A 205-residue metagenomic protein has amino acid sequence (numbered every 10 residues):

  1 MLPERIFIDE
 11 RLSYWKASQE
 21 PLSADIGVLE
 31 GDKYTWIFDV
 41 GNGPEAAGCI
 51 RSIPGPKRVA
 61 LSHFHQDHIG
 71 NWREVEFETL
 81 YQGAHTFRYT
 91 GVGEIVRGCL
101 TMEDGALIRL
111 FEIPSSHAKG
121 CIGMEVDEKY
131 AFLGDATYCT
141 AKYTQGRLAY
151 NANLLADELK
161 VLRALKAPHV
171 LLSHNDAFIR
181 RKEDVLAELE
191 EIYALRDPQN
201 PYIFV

Functional and structural regions predicted by a protein language model:
L2-R51, I122-Y138: Conserved beta-strand hairpin/beta-sheet module of binuclear metal-dependent hydrolase folds, prominently
A17-Q19, E112-S115: Short Gly/Pro-enriched turn/cap motifs at secondary-structure boundaries
P21-S23, E94-V96, A118: Residues that act as N-cap/strand-start positions at coil-to-secondary-structure junctions
G31-K33, S52-P56, R73-T79, V126-K129 (+1 more regions): Short glycine/proline-enriched coil/turn segments at helix->beta-strand junctions
T35, G43, L107, P114-R196 (+1 more regions): Metallo-beta-lactamase
W36-D39, R58-A60, L110: Short catalytic-loop micro-motif centered on adjacent basic/acidic residues
N42-D104: Active-site HxH/HxHxD metal-binding segment of metal-dependent hydrolases
